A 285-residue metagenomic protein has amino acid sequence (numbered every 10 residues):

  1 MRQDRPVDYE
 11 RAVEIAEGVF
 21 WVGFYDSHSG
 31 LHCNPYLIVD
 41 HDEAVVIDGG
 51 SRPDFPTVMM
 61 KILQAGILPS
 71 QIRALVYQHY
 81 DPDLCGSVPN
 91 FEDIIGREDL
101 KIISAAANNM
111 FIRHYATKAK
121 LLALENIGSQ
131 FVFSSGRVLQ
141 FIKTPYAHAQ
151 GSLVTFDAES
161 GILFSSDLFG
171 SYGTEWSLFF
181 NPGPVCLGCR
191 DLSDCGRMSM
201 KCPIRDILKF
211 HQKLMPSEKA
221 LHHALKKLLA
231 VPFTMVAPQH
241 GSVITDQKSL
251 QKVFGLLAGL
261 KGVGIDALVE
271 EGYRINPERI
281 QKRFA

Functional and structural regions predicted by a protein language model:
M1-P6, A224, T245-A285: C-terminal regulatory/interaction regions
R5-A65, V154-D157, G161-S165: Conserved beta-strand hairpin/beta-sheet module of binuclear metal-dependent hydrolase folds, prominently
V7, E14-E17, R97-S152, P216 (+1 more regions): Metallo-beta-lactamase
W21-S27, Q78-Y80, L139-P145, Q212-P216: Short, flexible loop segments at the rims of nucleotide/cofactor-binding pockets, characterized by
V45-D48, A74-Y77, Q140-F141: Short catalytic-loop micro-motif centered on adjacent basic/acidic residues
S51-R52, P82, G170, V243: Short, glycine/acidic-enriched loop or turn micro-motifs at the edges of active sites
D54-I102: Active-site metal-binding motif and surrounding structural segment of the metallo-beta-lactamase
V138, Y146-P238, S242-Q247: Metallo-beta-lactamase
